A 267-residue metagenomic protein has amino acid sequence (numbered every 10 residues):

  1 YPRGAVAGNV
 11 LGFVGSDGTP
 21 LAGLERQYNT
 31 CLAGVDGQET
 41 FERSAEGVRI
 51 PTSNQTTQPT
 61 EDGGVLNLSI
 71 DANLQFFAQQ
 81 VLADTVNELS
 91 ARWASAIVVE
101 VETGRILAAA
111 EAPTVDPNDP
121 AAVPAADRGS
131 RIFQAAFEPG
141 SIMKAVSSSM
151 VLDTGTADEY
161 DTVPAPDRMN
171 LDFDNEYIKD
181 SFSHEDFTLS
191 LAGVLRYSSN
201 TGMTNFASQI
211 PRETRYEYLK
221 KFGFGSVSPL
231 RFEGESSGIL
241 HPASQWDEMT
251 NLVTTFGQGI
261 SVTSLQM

Functional and structural regions predicted by a protein language model:
Y1-G63: Small/polar-residue-rich segments within soluble enzyme cores
G12-V14, I70, E100: Flexible glycine-/small-residue-rich
S44-Q55, E100-S141, V146-M267: Beta-lactam-recognizing serine transpeptidase/beta-lactamase-like catalytic domain environment
I50-A94: Conserved, well-ordered alpha-helix/loop/beta-strand core segments that scaffold catalytic motifs
A96-V98: Short beta-strand scaffold segments in enzyme catalytic cores
